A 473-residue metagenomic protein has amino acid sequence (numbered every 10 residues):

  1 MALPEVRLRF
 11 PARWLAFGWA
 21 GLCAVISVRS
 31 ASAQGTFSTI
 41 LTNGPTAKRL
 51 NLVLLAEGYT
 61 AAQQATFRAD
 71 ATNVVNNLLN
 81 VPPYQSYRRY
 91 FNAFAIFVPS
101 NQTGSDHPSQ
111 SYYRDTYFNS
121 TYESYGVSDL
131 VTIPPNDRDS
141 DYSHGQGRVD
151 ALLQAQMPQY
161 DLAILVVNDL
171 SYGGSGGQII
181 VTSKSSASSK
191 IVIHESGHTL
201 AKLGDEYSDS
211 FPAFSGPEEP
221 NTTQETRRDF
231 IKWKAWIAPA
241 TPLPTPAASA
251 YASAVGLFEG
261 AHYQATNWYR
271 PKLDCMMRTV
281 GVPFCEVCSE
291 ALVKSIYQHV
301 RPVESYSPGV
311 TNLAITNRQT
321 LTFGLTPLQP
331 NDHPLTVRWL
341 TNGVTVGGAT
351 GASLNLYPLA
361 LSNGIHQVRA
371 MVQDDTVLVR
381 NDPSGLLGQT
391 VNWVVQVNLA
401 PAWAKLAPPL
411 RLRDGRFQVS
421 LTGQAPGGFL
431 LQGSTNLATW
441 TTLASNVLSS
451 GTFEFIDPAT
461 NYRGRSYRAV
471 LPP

Functional and structural regions predicted by a protein language model:
V28-A33: Boundary at the C-terminal end of the N-terminal hydrophobic targeting segment
Q34-L152, S183: Propeptide-to-catalytic entry region of secreted or membrane-anchored zinc metalloproteases
Q64-F67, G173-I193: Short pre-active-site segment immediately N-terminal to the catalytic Zn-binding motif
S189-E206: Active-site recognition of the HExxH zinc-binding catalytic motif
Y207-N355, Q367-T390, V397-A400: Replace "(M1/M4/M9/M12/WLM)" with "(e.g., M1/M4/M8/M9/M12/M26/WLM)" and add "not limited to" to clarify scope
A352-I365, E454-P458: Solvent-exposed segments in extracellular or luminal domains encompassing
G364-R369, R463-Y467: Exposed beta-strand face motif in extracellular beta-rich ectodomains
N398-P473: Short, composition-biased motifs enriched in small/polar/acidic residues
